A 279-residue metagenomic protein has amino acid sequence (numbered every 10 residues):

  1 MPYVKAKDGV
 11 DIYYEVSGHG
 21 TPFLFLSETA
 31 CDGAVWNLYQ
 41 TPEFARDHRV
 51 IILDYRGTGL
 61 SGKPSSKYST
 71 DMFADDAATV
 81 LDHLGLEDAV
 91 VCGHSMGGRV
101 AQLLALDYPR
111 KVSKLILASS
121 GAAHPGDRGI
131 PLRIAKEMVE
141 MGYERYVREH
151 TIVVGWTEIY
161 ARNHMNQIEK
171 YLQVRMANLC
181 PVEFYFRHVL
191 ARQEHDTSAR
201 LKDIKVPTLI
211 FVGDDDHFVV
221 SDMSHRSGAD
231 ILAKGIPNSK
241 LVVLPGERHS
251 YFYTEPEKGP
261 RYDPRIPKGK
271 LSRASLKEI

Functional and structural regions predicted by a protein language model:
A6-G62: Conserved HGGG/HGGXW glycine-rich cap/lid loop of the alpha/beta-hydrolase fold
I51-C92: Active-site loop/oxyanion-hole signature of alpha/beta-hydrolase fold enzymes
G93, G97, A101: Gly/Ala-rich beta-loop-alpha elbow adjacent to hydrolase catalytic centers
Q102-L106, S113-G142: Flexible "cap/lid" loop of the alpha/beta hydrolase fold
D127-R128, Y146-R200: Conserved alpha/beta-hydrolase catalytic His-Asp/Glu region
I204, I210-V212: Short beta-strand/loop motif that positions the catalytic acidic residue of the alpha/beta-hydrolase fold
D215-M223: Acidic catalytic loop of the alpha/beta-hydrolase fold
L241-P256: Catalytic histidine-centered segment of alpha/beta-hydrolase-like enzymes
